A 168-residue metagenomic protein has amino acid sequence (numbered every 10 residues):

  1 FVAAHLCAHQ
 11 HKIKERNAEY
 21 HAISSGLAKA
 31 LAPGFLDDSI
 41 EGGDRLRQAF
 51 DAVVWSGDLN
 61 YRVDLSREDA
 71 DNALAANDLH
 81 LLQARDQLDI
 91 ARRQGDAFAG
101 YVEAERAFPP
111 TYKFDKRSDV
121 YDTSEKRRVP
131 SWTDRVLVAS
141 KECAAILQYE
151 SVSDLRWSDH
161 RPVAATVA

Functional and structural regions predicted by a protein language model:
V2-A168: Catalytic lobes of large eukaryotic enzymes
